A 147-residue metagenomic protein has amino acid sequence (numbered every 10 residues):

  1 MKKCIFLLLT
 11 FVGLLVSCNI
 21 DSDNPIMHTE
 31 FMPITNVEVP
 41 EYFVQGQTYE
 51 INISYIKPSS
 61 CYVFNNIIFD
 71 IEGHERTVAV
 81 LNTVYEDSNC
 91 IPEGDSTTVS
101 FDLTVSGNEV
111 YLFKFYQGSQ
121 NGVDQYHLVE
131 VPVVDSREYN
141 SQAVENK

Functional and structural regions predicted by a protein language model:
M1-K2, F113: Generic cytosolic/nucleocytoplasmic N-terminal low-complexity/intrinsically disordered segments
K2, V12-N36: Bacterial Sec-dependent N-terminal signal peptides
C4-I5, V78: Small/flexible residues
F6-T10: Sec-dependent N-terminal signal peptides
I26-K147: First exposed extracellular module after export/assembly in secreted or surface-exposed proteins
